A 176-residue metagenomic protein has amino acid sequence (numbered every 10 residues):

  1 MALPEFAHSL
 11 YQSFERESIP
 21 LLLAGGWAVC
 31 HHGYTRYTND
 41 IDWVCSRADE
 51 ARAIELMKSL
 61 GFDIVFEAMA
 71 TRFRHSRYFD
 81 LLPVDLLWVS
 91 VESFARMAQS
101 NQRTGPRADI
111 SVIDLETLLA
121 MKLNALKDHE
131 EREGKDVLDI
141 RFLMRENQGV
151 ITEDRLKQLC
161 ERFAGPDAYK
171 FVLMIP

Functional and structural regions predicted by a protein language model:
M1-P176: Compositionally biased terminal segments of proteins
